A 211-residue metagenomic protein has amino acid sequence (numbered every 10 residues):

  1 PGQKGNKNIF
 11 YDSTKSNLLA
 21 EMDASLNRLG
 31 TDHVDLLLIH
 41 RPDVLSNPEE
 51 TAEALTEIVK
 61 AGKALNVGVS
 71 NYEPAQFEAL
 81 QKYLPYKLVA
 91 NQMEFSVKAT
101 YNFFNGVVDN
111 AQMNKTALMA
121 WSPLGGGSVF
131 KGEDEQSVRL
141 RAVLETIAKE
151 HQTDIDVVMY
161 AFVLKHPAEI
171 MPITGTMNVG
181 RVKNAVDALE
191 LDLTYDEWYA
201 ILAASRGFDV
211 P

Functional and structural regions predicted by a protein language model:
P1-D12, H40: Structural motif corresponding to the early beta-alpha repeats
N6, T14-S16, N178: Intrinsic-disorder/low-complexity, polar/charged segments
F10, R28, V108-N110: Short secondary-structure boundary/capping segments
D12-R28, F77-E78: Short, acidic/polar
L26-L45: Active-site groove signature of glycoside hydrolases
P42-V210: Beta/alpha (TIM)-barrel catalytic core signal, keyed to glycine-rich beta->alpha loops juxtaposed to Asp/Glu that bind
